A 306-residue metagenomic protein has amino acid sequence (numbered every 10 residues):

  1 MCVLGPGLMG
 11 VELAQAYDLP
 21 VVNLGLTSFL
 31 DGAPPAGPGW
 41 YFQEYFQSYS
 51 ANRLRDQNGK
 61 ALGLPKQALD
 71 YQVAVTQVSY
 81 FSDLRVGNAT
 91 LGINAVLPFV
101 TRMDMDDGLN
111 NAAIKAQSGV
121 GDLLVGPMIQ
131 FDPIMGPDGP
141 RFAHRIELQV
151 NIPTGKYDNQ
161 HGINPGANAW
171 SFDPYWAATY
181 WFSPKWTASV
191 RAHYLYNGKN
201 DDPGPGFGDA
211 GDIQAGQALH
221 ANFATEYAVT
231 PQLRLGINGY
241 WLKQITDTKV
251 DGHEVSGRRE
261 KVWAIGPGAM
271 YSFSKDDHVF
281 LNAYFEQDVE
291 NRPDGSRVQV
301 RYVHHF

Functional and structural regions predicted by a protein language model:
D18-L19, Y49-V73, A112-K115, H161-N164: Surface-exposed strand-loop-strand hairpins of Gram-negative outer-membrane beta-barrel proteins
N23, F42-S50, I93-F99, I146-I152 (+5 more regions): Transmembrane beta-barrel strands of outer-membrane/channel proteins
G32-G39, D83-L91, P133-A143, P184-K185 (+2 more regions): Short loop/turn motifs that connect adjacent beta-strands in outer-membrane beta-barrel proteins
E44, T76-S82, V125-F131, L148 (+5 more regions): Residues on the lipid-exposed face of transmembrane beta-strands in outer-membrane beta-barrel proteins
A61-G63, D202-P203, F207-F306: Outer membrane beta-barrel transmembrane domains
A68-I129: Long, hydrophobic/aromatic-enriched structural stretches that serve as scaffold segments
A68-T76, Q117-V125, F142, G166-F172 (+3 more regions): Residues that define the transmembrane beta-barrel architecture of outer-membrane proteins
R141, R145-V150, D158-V250: Detector for outer-membrane/organellar transmembrane beta-barrel domains, recognizing the amphipathic beta-strand
